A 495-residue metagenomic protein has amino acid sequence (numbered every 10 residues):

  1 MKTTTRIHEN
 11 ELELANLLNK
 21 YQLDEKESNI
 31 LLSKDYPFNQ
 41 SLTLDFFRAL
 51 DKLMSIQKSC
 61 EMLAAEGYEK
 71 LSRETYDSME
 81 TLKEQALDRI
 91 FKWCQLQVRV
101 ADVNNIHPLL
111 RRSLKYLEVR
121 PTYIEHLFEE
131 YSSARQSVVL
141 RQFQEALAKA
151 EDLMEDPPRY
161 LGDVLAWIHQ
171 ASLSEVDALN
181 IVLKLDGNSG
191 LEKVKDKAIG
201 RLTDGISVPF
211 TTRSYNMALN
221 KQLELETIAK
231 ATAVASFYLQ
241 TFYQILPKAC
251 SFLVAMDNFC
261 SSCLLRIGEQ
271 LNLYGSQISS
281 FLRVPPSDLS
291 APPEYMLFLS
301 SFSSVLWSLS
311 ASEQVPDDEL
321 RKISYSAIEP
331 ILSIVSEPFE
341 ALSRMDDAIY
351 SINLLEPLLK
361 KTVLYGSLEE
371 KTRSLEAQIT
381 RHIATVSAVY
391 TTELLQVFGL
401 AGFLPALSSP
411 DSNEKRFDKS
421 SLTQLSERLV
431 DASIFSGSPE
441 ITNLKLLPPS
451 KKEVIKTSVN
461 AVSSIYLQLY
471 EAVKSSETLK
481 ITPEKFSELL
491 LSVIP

Functional and structural regions predicted by a protein language model:
M1-L239: Extended, noncatalytic alpha-helical scaffold/tether regions
T3-L44, L110-P157, A171, L246-S279 (+2 more regions): Extended amphipathic alpha-helical scaffold segments
A15, K70, L87, E125 (+9 more regions): Generic detection of intrinsically disordered/low-complexity segments and helix-coil linkers/edges
A15-N19, S41, D45-R48, D102 (+2 more regions): Amphipathic, heptad-repeat alpha-helices with coiled-coil/zipper character that mediate oligomerization and scaffolding
F46-L53, M79, K83, V164-L165 (+5 more regions): Short amphipathic alpha-helical coiled-coil/interface segments
L53, F302-V305, F435: Hydrophobic core of alpha-helical transmembrane segments in multi-pass integral membrane proteins
Q95-V98, A341, L359-P495: Long C-terminal extensions of eukaryotic subunits of large macromolecular complexes
R141-S367, E440-N443, K451-T478, T482-P483 (+1 more regions): Extended alpha-helical solenoid scaffold regions that build the rod-like backbones of large eukaryotic assemblies
